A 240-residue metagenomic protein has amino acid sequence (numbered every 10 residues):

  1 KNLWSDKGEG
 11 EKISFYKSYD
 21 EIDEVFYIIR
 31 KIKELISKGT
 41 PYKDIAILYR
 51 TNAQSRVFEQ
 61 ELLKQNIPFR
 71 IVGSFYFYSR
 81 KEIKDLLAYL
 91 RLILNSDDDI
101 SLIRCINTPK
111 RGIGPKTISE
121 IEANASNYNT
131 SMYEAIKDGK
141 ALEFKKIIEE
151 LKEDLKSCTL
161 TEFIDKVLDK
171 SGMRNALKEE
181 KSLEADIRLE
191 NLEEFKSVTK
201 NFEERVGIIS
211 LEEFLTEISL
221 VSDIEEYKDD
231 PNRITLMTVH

Functional and structural regions predicted by a protein language model:
K1-P68, I93-N95, L155, S219 (+1 more regions): Helicase P-loop NTPase motor core
S5, Y16-D20, F75-Y78, I136 (+1 more regions): Pocket-edge positions in alpha/beta enzyme catalytic cores
Y16, R70-V72, M237: General small-molecule cofactor/ligand-binding pocket signal
D20, R50, S74-F75, V239: Structured loop/turn residues at secondary-structure junctions
P41, S55-I67, R80, L87-H240: Conserved helicase C-terminal RecA-like lobe
I47, G73-S74, K137, E180: Proline- and acidic/polar-enriched loop/turn elements at helix boundaries
N66-Y76: Conserved RecA-like helicase motor-core motifs
